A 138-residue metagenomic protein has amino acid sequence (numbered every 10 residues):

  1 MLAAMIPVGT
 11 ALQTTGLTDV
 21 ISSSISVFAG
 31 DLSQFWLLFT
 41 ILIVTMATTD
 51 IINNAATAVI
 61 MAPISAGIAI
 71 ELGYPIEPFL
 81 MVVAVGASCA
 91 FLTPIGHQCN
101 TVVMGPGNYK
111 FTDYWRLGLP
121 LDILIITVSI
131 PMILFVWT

Functional and structural regions predicted by a protein language model:
M1-G9, P63-G73, L117, I126: Small-residue-rich segments of transmembrane alpha-helices in multi-pass membrane proteins, especially helix faces
M1-V20, F35-A47: Core transmembrane alpha-helical segments of multi-pass membrane transporters/permeases
T10-G16, T48-I60, C89-Q98: Short helix-coil transition sites and intra-membrane helix breaks within transmembrane domains of multi-pass
D19-S24, A56-I68, L80, H97-N108: Re-entrant/interfacial helical elements at transmembrane boundaries that shape and gate the permeation pathway
I21-S33: Membrane interface segments of multi-pass transport proteins and intramembrane proteases
D31-I68, L72, I76, A84: Hydrophobic alpha-helical transmembrane segments of multi-pass integral membrane proteins, predominantly secondary
I76-E77, F111: Alpha-helix N-cap/start motif
A84-T138: Juxtamembrane and boundary regions of transmembrane helices in multi-pass small-molecule transporters and channels
